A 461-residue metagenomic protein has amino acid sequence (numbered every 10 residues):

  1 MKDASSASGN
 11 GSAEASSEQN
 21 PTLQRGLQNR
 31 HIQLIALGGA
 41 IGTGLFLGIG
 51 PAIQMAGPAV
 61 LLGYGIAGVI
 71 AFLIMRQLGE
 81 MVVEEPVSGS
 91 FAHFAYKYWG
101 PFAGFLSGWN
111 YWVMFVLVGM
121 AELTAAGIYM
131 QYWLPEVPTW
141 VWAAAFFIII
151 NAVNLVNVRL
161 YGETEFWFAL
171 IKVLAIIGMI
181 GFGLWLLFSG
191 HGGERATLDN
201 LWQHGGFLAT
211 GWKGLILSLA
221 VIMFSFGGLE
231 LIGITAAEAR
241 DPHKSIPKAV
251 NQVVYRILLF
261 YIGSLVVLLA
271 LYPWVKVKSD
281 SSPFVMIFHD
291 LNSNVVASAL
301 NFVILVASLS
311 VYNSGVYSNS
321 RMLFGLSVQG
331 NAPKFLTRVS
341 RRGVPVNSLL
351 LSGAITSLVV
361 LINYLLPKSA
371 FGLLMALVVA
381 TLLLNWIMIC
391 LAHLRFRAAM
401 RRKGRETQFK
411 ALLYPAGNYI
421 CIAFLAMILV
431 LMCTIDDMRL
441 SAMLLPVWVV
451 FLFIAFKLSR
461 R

Functional and structural regions predicted by a protein language model:
M1-A4, S8-S12, S16-Q19, H93-Y96 (+6 more regions): Helix-loop-helix connectors at the membrane interface of multi-pass transporters/channels
M1-G50, Q54-A59, A71-R76, S88 (+4 more regions): Membrane-interface "cap" regions at the ends of multi-pass membrane proteins
E18-L23, V60-L61, G65, P135-P138 (+1 more regions): Helix-loop-helix junctions that connect adjacent transmembrane segments in multi-pass membrane transporters
Q24, L47-W142, F146, V253-I262 (+1 more regions): Extracellular loop-to-transmembrane helix junctions
V87, N110-A125, V221, F226-A239 (+3 more regions): Membrane-helix boundary/coupling elements in multi-pass transport proteins
H93-F94, G100, Y132, W202 (+3 more regions): TM-loop-TM module centered on a large, flexible mid-protein loop between adjacent transmembrane helices in multi-pass
G127, W140-A196, G227, V250-V254 (+4 more regions): Membrane-interface loop-to-helix entry segments
W167-F168, L336-V344, L383-D437: C-terminal membrane-solvent junction of multi-pass transporters and transport-like membrane proteins
